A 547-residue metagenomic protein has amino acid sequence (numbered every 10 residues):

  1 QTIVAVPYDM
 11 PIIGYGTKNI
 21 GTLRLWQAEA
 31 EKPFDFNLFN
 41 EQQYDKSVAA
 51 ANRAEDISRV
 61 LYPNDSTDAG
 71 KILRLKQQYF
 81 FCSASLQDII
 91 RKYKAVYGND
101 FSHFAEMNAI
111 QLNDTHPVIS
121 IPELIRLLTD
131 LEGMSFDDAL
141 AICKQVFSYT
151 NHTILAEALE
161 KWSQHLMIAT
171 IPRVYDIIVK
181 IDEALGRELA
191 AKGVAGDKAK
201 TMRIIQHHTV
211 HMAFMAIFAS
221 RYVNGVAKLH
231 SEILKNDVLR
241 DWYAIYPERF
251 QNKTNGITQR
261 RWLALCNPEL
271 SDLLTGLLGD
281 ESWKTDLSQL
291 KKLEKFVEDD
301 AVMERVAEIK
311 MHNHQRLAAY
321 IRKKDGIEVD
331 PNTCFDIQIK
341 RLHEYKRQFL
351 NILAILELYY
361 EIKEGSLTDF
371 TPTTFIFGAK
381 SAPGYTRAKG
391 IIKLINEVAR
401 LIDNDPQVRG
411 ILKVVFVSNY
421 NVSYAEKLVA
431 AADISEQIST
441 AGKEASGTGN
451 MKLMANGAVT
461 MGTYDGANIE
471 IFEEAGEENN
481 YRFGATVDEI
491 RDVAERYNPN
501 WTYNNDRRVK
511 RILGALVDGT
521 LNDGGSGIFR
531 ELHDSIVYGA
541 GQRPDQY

Functional and structural regions predicted by a protein language model:
Q1-Y547: A conserved ligand/cofactor-binding region detector
